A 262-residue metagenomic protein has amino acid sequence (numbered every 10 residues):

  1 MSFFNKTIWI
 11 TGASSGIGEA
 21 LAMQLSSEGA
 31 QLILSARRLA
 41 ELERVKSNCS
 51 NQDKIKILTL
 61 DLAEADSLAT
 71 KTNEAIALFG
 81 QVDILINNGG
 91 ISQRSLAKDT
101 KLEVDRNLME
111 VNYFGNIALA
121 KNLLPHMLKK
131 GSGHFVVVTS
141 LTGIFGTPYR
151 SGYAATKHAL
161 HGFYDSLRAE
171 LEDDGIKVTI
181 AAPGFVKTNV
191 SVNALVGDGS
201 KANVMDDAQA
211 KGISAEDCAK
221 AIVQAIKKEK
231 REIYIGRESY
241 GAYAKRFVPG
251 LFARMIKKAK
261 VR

Functional and structural regions predicted by a protein language model:
T7, G12-S15: Conserved glycine-rich cofactor-binding loop
E28-V45: Conserved glycine-rich Rossmann-like NAD(P)H-binding loop of the short-chain dehydrogenase/reductase
T59-T70, L102: The beta1-alpha1 cofactor-binding region of Rossmann-like NAD(H)/NADP(H)-dependent oxidoreductases
L96-A97, K101-M109: Substrate-binding pocket helix/loop in short-chain dehydrogenase/reductase
A120, T156: Active-site helix of classical SDR
S140: Residue(s) in the substrate-gating loop at a strand-loop-helix junction that position the organic substrate next
D173-G236: SDR active-site lid
